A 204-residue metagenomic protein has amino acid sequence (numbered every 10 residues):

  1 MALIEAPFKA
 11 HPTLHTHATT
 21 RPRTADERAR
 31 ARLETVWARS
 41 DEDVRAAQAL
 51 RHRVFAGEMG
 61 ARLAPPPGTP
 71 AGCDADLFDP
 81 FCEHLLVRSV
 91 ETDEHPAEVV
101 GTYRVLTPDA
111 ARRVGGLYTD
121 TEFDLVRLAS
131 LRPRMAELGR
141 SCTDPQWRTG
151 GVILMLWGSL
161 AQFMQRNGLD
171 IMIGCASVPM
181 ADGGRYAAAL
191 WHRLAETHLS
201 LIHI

Functional and structural regions predicted by a protein language model:
A2-D41: Conserved N-terminal entry element of GNAT/NAT acetyltransferase domains
A31-Q146, G158-S200: A conserved beta-strand-loop-helix scaffold within acyl/acetyltransferase catalytic domains
G151, M155: Contiguous mid-protein beta-loop-alpha structural module that forms a pocket-lining wall or clamp of enzyme active
I202-I204: Conserved small/polar residues in nucleotide/adenosyl-binding loops
